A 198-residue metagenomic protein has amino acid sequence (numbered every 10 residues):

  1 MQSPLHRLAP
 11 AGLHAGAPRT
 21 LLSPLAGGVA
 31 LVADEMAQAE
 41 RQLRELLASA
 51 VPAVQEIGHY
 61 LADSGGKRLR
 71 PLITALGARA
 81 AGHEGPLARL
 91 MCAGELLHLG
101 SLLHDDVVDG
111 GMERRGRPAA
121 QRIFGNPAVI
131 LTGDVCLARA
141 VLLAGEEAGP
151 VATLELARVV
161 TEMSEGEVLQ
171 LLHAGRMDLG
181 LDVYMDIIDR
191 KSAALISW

Functional and structural regions predicted by a protein language model:
M1-R44: N-terminal amphipathic/basic leader segments beginning at the initiator methionine
L31, A37-Q38, R44-W198: Mg2+-dependent prenyl diphosphate-binding active-site environment of isoprenoid biosynthetic enzymes
